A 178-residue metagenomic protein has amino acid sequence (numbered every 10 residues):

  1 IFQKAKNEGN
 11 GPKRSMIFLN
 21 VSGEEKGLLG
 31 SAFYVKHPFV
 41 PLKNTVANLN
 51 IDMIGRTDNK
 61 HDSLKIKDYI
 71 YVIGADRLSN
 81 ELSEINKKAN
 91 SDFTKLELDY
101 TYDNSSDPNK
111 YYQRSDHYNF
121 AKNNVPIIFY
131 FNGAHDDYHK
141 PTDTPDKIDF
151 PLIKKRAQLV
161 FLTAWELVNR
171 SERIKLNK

Functional and structural regions predicted by a protein language model:
I1-E8, H37, K88-L96, N123 (+1 more regions): Structured segments of extracytoplasmic/periplasmic soluble domains in secreted or envelope-associated proteins
I1-G27, V160: Alpha-helical metal-binding/catalytic segments enriched in His/Glu/Asp
Q3, F131-K178: His/Asp/Glu-rich mid-to-C-terminal helical/loop segments that flank catalytic regions of hydrolases
N7, N109, D149: Generic anion/oxyanion-binding catalytic loop in active/binding sites
N7-G11, L96-N104, S171-N177: Surface-exposed patches in mature extracellular/periplasmic domains of secreted proteins
P12, P41, P126, R173-I174: Proline-rich low-complexity regions
M16, K67-Y71, P141, P145: Glycine- and acidic
S22-F129: Metal-dependent peptidase/peptidase-like ectodomains
